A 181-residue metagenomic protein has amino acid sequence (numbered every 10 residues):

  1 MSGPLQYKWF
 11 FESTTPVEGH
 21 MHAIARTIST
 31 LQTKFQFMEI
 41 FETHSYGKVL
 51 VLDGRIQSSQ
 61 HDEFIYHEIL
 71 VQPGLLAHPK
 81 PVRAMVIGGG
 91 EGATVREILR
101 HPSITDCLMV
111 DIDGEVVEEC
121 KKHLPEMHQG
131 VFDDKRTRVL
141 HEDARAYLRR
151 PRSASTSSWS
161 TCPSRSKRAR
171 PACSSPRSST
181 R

Functional and structural regions predicted by a protein language model:
M1-V49: N-terminal auxiliary segments of SAM/dcSAM-dependent transferases
S2-F10, T33, S58-R181: The AdoMet/dcAdoMet-binding core of the Class I SAM-like
